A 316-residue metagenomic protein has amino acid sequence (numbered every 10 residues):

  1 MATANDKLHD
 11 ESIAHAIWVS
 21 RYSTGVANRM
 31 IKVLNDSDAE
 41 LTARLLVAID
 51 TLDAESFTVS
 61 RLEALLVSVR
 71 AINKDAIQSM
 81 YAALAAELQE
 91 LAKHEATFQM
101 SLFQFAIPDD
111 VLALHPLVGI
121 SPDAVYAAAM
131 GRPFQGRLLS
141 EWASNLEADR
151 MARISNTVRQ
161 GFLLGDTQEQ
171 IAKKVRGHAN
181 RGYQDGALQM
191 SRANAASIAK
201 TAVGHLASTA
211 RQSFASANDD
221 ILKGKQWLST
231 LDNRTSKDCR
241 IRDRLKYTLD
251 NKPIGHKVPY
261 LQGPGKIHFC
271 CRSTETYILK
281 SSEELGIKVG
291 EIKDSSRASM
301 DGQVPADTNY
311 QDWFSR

Functional and structural regions predicted by a protein language model:
M1-Y183, S281-R316: N-terminal leader/targeting and assembly helices and adjacent pre-domain segments
G186-E291: Acidic, glycine-rich two-metal-ion catalytic cores of nucleic acid-processing enzymes
